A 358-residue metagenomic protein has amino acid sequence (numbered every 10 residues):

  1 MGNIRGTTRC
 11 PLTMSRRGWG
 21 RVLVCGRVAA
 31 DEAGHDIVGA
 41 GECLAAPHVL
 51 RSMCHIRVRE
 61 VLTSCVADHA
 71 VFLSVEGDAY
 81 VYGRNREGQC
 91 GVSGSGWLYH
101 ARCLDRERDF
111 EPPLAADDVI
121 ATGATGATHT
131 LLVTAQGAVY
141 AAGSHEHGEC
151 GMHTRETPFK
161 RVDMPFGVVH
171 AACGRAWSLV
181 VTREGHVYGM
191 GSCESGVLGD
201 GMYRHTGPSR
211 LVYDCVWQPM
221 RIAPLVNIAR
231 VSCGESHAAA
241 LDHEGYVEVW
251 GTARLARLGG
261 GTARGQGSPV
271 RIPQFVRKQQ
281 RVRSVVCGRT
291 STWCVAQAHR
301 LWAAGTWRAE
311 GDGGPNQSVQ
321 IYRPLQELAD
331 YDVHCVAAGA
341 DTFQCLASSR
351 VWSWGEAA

Functional and structural regions predicted by a protein language model:
M1-A358: Eukaryote-biased RCC1-like beta-propeller repeat architecture
